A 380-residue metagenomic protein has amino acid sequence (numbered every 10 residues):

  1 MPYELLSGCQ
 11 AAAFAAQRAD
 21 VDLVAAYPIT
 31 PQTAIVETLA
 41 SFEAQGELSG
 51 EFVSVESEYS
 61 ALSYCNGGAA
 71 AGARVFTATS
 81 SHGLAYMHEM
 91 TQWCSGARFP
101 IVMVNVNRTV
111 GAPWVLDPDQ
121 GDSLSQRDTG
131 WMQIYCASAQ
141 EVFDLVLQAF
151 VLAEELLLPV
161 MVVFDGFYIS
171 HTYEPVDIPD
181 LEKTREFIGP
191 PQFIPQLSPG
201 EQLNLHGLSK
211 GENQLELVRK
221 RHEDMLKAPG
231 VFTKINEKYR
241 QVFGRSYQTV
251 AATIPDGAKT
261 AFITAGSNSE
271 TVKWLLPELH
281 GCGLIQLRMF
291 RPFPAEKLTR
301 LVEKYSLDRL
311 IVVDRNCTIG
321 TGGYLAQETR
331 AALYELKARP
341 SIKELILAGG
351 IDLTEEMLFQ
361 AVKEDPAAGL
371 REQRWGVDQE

Functional and structural regions predicted by a protein language model:
M1-S125, G130, L147, G166 (+1 more regions): Thiamine diphosphate
A40-Q45, W274-L284, Y334-E335: Short helix-loop-beta junction
A78-T79, V102-V106, Y135-A137, M161-D165 (+3 more regions): Short beta-strand segments
D117-G166, A338-G350, T354, E372: Conserved thiamine diphosphate
V160-A251: Conformationally flexible catalytic loops at phosphate/diphosphate-handling active centers
T249-G281, R291-L301: Redox- and metal-dependent alpha/beta enzyme cores, enriched for Fe-S-associated oxidoreductases and cofactor-handling
A261, L287-Q327, A331-A332: Glycine-rich, anion-gripping cofactor-binding loops and their flanking helix/strand elements in enzyme active sites
V313-E380: Peripheral docking tails and interdomain loops at the edges of cofactor- or intermediate-handling domains
